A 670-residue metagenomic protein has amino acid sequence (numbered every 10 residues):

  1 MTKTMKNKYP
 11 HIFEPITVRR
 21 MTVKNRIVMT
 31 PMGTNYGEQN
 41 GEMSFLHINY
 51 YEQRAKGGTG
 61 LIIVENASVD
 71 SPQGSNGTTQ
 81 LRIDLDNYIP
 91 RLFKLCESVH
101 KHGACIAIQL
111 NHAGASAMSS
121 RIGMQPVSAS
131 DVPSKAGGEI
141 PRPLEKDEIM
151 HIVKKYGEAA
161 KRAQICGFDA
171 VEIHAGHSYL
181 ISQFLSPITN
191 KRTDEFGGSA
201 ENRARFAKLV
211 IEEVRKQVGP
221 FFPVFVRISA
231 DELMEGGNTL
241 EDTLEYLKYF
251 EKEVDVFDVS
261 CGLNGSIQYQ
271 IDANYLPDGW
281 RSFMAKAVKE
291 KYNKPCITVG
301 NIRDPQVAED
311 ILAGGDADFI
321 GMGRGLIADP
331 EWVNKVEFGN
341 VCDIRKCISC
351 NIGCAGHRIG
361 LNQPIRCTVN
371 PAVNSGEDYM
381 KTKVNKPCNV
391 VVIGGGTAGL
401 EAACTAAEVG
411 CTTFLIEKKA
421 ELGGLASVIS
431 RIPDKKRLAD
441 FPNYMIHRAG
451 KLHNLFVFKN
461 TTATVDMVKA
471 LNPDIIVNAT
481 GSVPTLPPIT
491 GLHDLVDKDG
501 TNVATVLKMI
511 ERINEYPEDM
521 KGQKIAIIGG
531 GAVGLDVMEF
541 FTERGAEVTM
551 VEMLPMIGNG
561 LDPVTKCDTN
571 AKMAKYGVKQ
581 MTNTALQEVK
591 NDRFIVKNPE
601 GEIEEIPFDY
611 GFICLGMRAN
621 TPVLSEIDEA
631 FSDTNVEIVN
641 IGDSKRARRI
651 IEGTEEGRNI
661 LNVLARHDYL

Functional and structural regions predicted by a protein language model:
M1-I393, T397, E401-E408, T412-T413 (+4 more regions): Flavin-dependent oxidoreductase catalytic cores
I302, G396-A398, E421, S482 (+3 more regions): Residue-level detector of alpha-helix initiation sites
N370-K383, R448-K451, V457-K459, T485-R544 (+1 more regions): Glycine-rich dinucleotide-binding loop and its adjacent helix/turn
L415-K451, M538-T584, K645: Rossmann-like dinucleotide-binding cores of NAD(P)H-dependent redox enzymes
F458-A470, T582-R593: A conserved short coil-to-beta-strand element within the FAD-binding core of flavoproteins
P473-I475, A479-P487, F608-T621: Glycine-/small-residue-rich beta->alpha transition segments that form the dinucleotide
V537, L561-D562, I641-L670: A conserved FAD-binding loop/helix module that cradles the flavin
I603-E626, N640-G642, I651: C-terminal catalytic lobe of FAD-dependent flavoproteins
